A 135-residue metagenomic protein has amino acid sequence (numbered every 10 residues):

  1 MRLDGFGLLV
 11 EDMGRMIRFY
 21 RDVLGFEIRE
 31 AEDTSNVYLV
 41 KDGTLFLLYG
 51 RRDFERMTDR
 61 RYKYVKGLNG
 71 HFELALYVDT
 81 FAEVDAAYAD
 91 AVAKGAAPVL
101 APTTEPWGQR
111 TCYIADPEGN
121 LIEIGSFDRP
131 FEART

Functional and structural regions predicted by a protein language model:
M1-G5, E27-F81, D85-A115, D128-T135: Vicinal oxygen chelate
V10-D12, P106-W107: Conserved beta-strand-loop-alpha-helix junction that forms the acyl-donor binding cleft
G14-R15, A82: Short alpha-helical
M16-R21, A91, D116-G119: Conserved active-site tyrosine of GNAT-family acetyltransferases
L121-I124: Short glycine-/small-residue motifs
